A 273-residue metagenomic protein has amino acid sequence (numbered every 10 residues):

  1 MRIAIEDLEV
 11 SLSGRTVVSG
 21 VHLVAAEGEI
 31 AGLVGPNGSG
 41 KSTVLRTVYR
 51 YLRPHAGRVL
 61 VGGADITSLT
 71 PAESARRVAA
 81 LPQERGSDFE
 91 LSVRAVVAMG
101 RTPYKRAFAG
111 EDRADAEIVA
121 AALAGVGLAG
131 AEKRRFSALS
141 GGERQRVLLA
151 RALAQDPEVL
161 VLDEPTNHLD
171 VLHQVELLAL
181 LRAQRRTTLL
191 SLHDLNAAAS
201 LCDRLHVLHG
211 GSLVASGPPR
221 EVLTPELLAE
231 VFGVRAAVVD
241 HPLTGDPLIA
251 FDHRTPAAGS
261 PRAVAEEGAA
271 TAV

Functional and structural regions predicted by a protein language model:
I3-I5, V18-G20: Conserved structural motif at the start of ABC-family nucleotide-binding domains
V34-P36: The feature captures the beta-strand-to-loop junction immediately N-terminal to the Walker
Y49: Helix-to-loop junction immediately C-terminal to a conserved catalytic motif
G57-D65, S74: Conserved ABC transporter NBD signature motif
A154-E158: A short, proline-enriched helix->beta-strand linker immediately N-terminal to the Walker B motif in ABC-type P-loop
L160-E164: Catalytic Walker B motif of ABC-type/P-loop ATPase nucleotide-binding domains
A229-V273: ABC ATPase nucleotide-binding domains
